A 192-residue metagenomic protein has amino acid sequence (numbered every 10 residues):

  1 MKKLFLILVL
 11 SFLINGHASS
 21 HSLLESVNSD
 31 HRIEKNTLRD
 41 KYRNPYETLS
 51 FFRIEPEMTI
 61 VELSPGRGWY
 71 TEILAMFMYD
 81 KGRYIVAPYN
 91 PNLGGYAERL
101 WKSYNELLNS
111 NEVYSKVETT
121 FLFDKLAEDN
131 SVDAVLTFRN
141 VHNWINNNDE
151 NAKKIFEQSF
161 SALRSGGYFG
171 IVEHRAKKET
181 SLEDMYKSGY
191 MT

Functional and structural regions predicted by a protein language model:
S22-P56: Class I SAM-dependent methyltransferase Rossmann-like catalytic core, especially the SAM/SAH-binding loop
P56-G66: Conserved class I S-adenosyl-L-methionine
G68-E72: Glycine-rich SAM-binding Motif I of class I
I85, G166-H174: Conserved beta-strand signature within the Rossmann-like core of class I S-adenosyl-L-methionine
Y96-L126: S-adenosyl-L-methionine
K125-L136: A short acidic, Gly/Pro-enriched loop at the edge of an enzyme's catalytic core that lines a small-molecule cofactor
N151-S165: A short glycine-rich, Lys/Arg-flanked "PGG" loop and its adjoining helix->strand segment in the class I
L182-T192: Conserved Class I S-adenosyl-L-methionine
